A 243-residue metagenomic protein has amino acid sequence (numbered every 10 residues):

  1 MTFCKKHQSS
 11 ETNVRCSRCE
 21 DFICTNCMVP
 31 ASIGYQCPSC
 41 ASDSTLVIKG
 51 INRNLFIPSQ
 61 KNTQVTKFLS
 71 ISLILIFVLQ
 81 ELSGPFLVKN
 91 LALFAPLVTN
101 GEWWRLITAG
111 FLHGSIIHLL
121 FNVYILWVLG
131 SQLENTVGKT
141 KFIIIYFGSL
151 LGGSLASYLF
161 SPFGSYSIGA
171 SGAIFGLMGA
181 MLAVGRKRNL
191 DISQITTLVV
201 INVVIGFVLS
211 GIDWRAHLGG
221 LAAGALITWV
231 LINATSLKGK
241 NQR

Functional and structural regions predicted by a protein language model:
H7-S10, V14, R18-R243: A detector for small-residue-rich transmembrane helices and their helix-helix packing motifs
